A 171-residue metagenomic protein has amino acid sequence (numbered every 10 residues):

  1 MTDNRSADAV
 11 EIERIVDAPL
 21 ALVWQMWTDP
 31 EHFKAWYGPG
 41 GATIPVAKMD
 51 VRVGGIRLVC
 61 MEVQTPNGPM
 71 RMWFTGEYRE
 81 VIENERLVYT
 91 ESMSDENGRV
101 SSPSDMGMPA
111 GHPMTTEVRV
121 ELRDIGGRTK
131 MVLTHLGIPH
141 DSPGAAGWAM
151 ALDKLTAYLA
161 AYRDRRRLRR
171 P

Functional and structural regions predicted by a protein language model:
M1-I44: Hydrophobic ligand-binding cavity/cleft-lining segments
N4-S6, V51, G68-M72, A110-M114 (+2 more regions): A generic structural micro-feature
A7-E13, L20, I56, W73 (+3 more regions): Intrinsic-disorder/low-complexity, polar/charged segments enriched in Ser/Thr/Lys/Arg/Asp/Glu/Gln
E11, E31-W73, E77, R166-P171: Short beta-edge strand/loop motif at the mouth of beta-sheet-based domains
V23, F33, R57, Y78 (+4 more regions): Hydrophobic pocket/interface hotspot
E80, E85-A149: Beta-strand/loop substructures that line and gate deep hydrophobic ligand-binding cavities in soluble
T116, A160, R166-R167: Ligand-binding pocket scaffold of soluble enzyme catalytic domains
L152-R163: Short amphipathic alpha-helical signal-transduction/dimerization elements
